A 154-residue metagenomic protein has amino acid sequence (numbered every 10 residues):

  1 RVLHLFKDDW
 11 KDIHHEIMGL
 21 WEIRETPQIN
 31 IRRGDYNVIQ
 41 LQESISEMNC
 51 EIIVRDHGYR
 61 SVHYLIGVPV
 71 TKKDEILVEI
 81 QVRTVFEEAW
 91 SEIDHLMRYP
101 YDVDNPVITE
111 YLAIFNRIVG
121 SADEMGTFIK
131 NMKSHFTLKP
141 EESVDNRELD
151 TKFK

Functional and structural regions predicted by a protein language model:
L3-G126: Long beta-strand-rich cores associated with HINT superfamily self-processing modules
N131-K154: Intrinsically disordered, low-complexity acidic/polar and Pro/Ser/Thr-rich regulatory regions that often function as
